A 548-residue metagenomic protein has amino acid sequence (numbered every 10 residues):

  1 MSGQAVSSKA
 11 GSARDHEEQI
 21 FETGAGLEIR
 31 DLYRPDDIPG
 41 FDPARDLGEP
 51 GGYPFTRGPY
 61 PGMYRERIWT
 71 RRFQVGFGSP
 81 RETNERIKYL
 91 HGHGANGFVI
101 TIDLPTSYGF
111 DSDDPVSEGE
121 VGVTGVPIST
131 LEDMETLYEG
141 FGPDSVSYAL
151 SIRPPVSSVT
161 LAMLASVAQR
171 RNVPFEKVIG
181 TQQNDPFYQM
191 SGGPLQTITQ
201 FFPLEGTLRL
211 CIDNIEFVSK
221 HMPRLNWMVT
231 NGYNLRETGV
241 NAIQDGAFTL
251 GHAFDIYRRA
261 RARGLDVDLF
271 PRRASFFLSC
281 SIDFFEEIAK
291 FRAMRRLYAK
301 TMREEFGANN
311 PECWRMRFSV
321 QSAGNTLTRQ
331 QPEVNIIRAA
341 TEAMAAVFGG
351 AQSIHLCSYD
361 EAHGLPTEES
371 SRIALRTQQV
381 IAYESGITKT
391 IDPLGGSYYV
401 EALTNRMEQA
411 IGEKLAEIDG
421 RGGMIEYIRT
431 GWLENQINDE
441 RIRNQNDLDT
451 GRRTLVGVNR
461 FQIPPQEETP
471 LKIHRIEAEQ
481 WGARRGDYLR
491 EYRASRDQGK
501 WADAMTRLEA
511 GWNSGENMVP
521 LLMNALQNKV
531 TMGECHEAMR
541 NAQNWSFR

Functional and structural regions predicted by a protein language model:
S2-S281, E286, E305, E312-S319 (+4 more regions): Catalytic alpha/beta active-site cores
A10-G40, E49, Y53-F55, L104 (+3 more regions): Flexible, glycine-rich loop/tail regions that form catalytic "lids" or insertion modules at the edges of active sites
P50, G78-E85, I128-E132, P155 (+18 more regions): Conserved active-site and cofactor/substrate-binding residues in soluble primary-metabolism enzymes
A95-N96, E139-P143, S166-P174, I212-R224 (+15 more regions): Generic secondary-structure signature for well-ordered alpha-helical cores
G142, P174-V178, D185, P203 (+11 more regions): Poly-acidic low-complexity segments
A247-I256, S275-G457: Active-site capping/gating regions of soluble enzymes
